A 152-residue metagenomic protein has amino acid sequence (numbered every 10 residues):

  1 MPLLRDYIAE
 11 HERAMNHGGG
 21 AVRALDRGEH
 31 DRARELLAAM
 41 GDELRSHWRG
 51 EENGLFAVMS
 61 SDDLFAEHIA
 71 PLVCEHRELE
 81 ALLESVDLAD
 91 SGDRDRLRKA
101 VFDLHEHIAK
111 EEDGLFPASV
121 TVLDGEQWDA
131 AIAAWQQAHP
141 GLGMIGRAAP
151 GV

Functional and structural regions predicted by a protein language model:
M1-V152: Small-residue-biased structural context
